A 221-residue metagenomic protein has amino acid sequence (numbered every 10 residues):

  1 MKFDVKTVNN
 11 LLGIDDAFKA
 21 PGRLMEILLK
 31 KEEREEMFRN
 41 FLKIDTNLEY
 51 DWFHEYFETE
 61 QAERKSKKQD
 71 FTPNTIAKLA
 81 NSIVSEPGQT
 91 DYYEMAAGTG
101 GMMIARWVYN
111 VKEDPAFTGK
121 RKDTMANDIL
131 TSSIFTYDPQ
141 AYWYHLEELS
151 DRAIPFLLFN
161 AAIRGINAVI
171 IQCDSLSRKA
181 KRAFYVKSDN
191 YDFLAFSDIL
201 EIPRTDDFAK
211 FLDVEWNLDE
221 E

Functional and structural regions predicted by a protein language model:
M1-E221: Class I S-adenosyl-L-methionine-dependent methyltransferase catalytic core
